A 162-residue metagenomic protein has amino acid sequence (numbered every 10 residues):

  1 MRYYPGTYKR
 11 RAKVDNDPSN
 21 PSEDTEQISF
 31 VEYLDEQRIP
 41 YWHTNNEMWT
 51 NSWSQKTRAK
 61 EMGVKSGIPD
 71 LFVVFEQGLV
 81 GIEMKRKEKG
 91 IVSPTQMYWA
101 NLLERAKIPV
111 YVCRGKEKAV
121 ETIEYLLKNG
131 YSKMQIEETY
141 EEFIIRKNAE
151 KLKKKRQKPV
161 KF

Functional and structural regions predicted by a protein language model:
M1-F162: Catalytic phosphate/metal-binding cores of nucleic-acid and nucleotide-processing enzymes, i.e., regions that mediate
